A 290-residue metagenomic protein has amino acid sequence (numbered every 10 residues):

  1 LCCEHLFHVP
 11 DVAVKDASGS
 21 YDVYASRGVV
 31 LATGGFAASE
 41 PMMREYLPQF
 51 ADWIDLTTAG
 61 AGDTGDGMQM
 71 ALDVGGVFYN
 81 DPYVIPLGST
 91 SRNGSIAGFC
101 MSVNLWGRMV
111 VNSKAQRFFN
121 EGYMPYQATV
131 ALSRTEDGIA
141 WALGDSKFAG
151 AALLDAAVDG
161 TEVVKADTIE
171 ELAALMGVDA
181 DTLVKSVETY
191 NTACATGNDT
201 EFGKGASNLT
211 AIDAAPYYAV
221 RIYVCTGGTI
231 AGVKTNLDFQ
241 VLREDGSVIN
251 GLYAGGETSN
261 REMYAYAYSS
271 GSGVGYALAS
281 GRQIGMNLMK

Functional and structural regions predicted by a protein language model:
L1-K290: Residues forming the flavin
